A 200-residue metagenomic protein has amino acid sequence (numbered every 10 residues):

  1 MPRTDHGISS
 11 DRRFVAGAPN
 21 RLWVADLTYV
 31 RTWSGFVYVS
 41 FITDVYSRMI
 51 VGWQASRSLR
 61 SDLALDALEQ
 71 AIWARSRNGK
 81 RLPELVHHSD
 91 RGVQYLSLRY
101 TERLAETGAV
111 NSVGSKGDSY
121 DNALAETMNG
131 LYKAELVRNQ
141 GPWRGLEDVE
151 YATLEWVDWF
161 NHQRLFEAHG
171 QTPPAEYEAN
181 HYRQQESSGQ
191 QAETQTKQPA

Functional and structural regions predicted by a protein language model:
M1-A200: Charged DNA-binding/catalytic regions of mobile-element recombinases
